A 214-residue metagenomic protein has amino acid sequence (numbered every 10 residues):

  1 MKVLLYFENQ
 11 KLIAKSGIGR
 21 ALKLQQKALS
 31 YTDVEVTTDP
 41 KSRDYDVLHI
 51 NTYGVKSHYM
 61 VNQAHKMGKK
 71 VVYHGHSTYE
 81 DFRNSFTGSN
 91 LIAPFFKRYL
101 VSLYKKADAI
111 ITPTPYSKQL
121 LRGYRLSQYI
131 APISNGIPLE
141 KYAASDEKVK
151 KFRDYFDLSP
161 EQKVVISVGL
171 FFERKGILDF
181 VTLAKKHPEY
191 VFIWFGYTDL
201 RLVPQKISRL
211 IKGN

Functional and structural regions predicted by a protein language model:
E8, L12, Y73-R98, E140-K141 (+1 more regions): Acceptor-binding helix/loop patch of EC 2.4 sugar-transfer enzymes, predominantly nucleotide-sugar-dependent
N9-Q10, V168-F172, T198-D199: Short donor-sugar binding/catalytic loops of nucleotide-sugar-dependent glycosyltransferases, especially enzymes
V47-H49, Q63-F82, A109-I111, A131-P132: Active-site proximal beta-strand in glycosyltransferases
K66, I92-I110: Membrane-proximal helix-turn-helix segments that form the acceptor-binding/catalytic region of lipid-linked
Y116, G136: Carbohydrate-associated surface elements
R122, I137-D154: Acidic anion/phosphate-binding donor-loop and adjacent secondary structure in glycosyltransferase catalytic cores
I137, V191-G213: Glycosyltransferase donor-sugar binding loop
S159-K175, V181-H187, I193: Conserved donor-binding/catalytic core segment of Leloir-type glycosyltransferases
